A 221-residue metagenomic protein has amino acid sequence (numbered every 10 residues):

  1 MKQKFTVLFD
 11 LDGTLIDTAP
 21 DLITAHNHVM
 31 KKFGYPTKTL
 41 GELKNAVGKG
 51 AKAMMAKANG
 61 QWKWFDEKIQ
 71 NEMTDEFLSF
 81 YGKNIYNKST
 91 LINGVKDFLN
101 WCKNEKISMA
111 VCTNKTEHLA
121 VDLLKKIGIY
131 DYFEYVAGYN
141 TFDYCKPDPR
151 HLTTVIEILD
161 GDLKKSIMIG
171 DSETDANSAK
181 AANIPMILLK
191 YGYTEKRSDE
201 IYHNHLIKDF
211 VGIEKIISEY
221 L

Functional and structural regions predicted by a protein language model:
M1-F5, G41, E117, D122-L221: Asp-based, Mg2+/Mn2+-dependent phosphohydrolase catalytic module
K2-K96, E105, T116-H118: N-terminal helical cap/lid subdomain that shapes the substrate entry/recognition surface in HAD-like hydrolases
L8, L15, L91, M109-C112 (+3 more regions): Conserved SAM-binding loop
V29, M54-A58, W101, L123 (+2 more regions): Residues within well-ordered alpha helices
P36, S108, P185: Residue-level detector of anion-binding/catalytic polar loops
G94-F98, H151-T154: Well-ordered alpha-helical segments embedded in enzymatic catalytic cores
K96-K103, A176-K180: Surface-exposed amphipathic alpha-helices with a cationic face
F98-K125: Substrate-recognition element of Asp-dependent hydrolases with the DxDx(T/V) motif
